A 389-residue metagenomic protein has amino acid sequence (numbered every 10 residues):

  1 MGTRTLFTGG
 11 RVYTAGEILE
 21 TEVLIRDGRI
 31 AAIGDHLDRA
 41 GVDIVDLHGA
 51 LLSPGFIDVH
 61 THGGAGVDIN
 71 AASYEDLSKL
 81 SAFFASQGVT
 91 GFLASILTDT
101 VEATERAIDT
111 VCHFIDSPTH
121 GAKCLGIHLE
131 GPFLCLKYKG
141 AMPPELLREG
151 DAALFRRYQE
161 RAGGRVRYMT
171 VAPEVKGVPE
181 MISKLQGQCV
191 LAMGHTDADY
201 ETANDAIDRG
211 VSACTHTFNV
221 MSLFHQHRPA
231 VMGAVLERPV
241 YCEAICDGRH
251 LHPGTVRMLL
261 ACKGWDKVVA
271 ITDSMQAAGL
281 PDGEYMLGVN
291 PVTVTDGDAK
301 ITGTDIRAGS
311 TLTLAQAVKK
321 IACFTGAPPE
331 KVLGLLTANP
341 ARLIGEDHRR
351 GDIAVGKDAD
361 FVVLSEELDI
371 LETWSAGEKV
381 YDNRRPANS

Functional and structural regions predicted by a protein language model:
M1-S53, P386: Histidine-rich, glycine-flanked metal-binding segment
G10, R342, D347, D352-S389: C-terminal cap of metal-dependent C-N hydrolases
A50, V59, I69-A122, L146-R161 (+1 more regions): Alpha-helical scaffold segments that flank or form the walls of functional sites
H62, S78-A107, A122-C135, A162-E174 (+3 more regions): Divalent metal-dependent hydrolysis catalytic cores, especially in the metallo-beta-lactamase
A82-L93, C135-G163, D205-T217, R228-Y241 (+2 more regions): Active-site gating loops and adjacent loop-to-helix segments of metal-dependent hydrolytic enzymes
L129, L185, C214, I321 (+1 more regions): Conserved, mostly hydrophobic/aromatic
R156-D282: Active-site core of metal-dependent hydrolases
G233-A244, A261-T272, A278-V363: His/Asp/Glu-enriched, well-ordered alpha-helical/loop segment that forms or immediately abuts the divalent-metal
